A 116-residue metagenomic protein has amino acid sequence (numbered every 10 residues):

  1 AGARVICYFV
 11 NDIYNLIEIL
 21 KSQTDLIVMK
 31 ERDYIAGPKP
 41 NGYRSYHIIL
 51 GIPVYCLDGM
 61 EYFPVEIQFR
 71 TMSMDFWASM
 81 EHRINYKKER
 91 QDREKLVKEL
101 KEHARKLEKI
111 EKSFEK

Functional and structural regions predicted by a protein language model:
A1-A3: Polyanion/phosphate-binding surface patch
C7-F114: Long beta-strand-rich cores associated with HINT superfamily self-processing modules
